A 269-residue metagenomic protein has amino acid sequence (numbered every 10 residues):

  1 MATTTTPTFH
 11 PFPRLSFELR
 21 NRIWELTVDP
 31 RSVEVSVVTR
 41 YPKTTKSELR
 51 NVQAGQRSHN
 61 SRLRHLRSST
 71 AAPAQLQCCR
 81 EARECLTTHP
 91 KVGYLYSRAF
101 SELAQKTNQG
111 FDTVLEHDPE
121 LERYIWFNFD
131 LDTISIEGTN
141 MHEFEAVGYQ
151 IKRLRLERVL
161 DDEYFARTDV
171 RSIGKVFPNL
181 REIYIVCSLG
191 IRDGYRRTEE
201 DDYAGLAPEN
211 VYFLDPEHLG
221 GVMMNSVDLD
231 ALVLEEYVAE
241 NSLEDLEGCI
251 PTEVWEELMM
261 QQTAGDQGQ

Functional and structural regions predicted by a protein language model:
M1-E137: Short, surface-exposed structural microsegments at secondary-structure boundaries
A2-T4, H89, A104-E116, E120-E122 (+1 more regions): Eukaryotic C-terminal
T139-H142: Alpha-helical scaffolding within the catalytic cores of extracellular/periplasmic polymer-degrading hydrolases
